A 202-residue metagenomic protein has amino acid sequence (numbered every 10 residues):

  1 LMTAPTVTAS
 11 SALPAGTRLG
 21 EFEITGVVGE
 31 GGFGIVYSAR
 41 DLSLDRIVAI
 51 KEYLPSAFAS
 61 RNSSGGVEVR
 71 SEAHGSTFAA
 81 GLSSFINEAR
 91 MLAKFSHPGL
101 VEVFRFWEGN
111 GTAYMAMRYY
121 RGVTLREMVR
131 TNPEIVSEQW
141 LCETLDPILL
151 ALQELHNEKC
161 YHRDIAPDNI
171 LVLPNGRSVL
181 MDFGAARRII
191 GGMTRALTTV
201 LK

Functional and structural regions predicted by a protein language model:
T25-G31, V36: Protein kinase glycine-rich loop
N62-K94: AlphaC helix of the eukaryotic protein kinase fold
F106: Activation-segment/catalytic-loop signature of the eukaryotic protein kinase fold
N110-T124: Conserved short submotifs of the Hanks-type protein kinase catalytic core that shape the nucleotide-binding pocket
L125-V136: AlphaC helix of the protein kinase catalytic domain
T144-L145: Activation segment signature within eukaryotic-like protein kinase domains
L150-C160: Protein kinase catalytic-loop region centered on the HRD/HxD motif
